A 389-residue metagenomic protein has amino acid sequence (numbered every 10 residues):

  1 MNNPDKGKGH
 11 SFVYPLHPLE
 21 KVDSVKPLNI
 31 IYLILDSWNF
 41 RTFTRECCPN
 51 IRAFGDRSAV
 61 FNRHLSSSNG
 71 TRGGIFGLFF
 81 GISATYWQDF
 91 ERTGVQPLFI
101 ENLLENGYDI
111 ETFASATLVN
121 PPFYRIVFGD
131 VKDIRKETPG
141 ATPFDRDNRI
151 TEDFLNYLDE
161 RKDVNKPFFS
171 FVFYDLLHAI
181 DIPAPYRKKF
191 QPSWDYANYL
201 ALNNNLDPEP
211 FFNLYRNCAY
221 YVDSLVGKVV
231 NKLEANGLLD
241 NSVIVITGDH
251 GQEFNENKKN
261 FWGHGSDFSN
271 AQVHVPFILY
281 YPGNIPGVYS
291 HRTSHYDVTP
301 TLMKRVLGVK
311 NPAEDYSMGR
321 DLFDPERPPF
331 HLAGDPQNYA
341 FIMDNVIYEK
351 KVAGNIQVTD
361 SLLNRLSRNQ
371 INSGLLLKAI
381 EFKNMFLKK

Functional and structural regions predicted by a protein language model:
M1-N198, G319: Active-site-proximal alpha/beta segments of enzymes that process anionic O-linked groups
H17-D23, E101, L118, E234-G237 (+1 more regions): Membrane-interface soluble catalytic domains
E20-D23, T151-D159, W194-S242: A long, amphipathic alpha-helix that forms part of the scaffold/cap immediately adjacent to metal-dependent active
F54, L78, L103, V172 (+4 more regions): Structural scaffold positions in well-ordered secondary structure
F90-P97, E209-V222, D267-V273, N284-P300 (+1 more regions): A short beta-strand-to-alpha-helix junction
L158, K162, V230, V243 (+1 more regions): Short, hydrophobic alpha-helical segments
F173-I180, I246-N255, E326: Acidic helix/loop microenvironments that form the catalytic cleft of cell-wall polysaccharide enzymes
E234-G283: Histidine-centered active-site microenvironments of extracellular/periplasmic hydrolases and transferases
